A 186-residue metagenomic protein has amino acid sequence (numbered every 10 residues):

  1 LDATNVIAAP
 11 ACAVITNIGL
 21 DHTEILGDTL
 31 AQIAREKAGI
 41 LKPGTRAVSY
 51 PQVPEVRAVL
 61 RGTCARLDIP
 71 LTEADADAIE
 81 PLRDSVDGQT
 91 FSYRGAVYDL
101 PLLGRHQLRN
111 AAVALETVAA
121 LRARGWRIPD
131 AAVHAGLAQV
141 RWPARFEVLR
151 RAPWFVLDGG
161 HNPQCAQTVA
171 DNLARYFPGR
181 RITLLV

Functional and structural regions predicted by a protein language model:
L1-A3, I25-L26: Conserved ATPase-coupling elements of RecA-like P-loop NTPase cores
D2-V14, I18-G19, Q32, S92-V186: Nucleotide phosphate-binding/pyrophosphate-handling subdomain across enzymes that bind or process nucleotide phosphates
P10-R94, A111, L115-A131: Acidic, Mg2+-coordinating active-site environments of NTP-dependent enzymes
